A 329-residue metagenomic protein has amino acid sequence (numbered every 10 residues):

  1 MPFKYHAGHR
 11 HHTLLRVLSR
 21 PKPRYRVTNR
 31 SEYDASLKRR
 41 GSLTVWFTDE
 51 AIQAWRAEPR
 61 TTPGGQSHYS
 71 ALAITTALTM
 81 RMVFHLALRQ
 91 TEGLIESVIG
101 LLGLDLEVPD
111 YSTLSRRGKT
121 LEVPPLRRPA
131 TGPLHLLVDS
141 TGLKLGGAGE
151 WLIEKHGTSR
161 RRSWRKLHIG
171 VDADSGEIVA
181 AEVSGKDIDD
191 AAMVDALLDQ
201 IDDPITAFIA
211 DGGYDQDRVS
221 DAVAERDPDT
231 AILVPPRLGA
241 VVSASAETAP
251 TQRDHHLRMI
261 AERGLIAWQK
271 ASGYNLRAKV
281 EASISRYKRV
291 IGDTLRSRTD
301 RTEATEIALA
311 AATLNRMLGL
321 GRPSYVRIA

Functional and structural regions predicted by a protein language model:
M1-G64, T76, D105-L106, R116-G132 (+1 more regions): Charged, often Cys/His-bearing segments associated with DNA-binding zinc-finger transcription factors
R10-H12, L18-K22, G212-K288, S297: Helix-centered, glycine/charged polyanion-binding patches within enzymatic domains that contact phosphate-containing
N29, P109-D110, T299: Helix N-terminus capping/helix-initiation residues
A35-K38, S42-W55, T251, G264-V280 (+1 more regions): Acidic, contiguous segments within the catalytic cores of piggyBac-derived transposases
P59-T75, T79, V83-R89, G93 (+8 more regions): Polybasic low-complexity intrinsically disordered regions
L102-D105, R316: Short arginine-rich
